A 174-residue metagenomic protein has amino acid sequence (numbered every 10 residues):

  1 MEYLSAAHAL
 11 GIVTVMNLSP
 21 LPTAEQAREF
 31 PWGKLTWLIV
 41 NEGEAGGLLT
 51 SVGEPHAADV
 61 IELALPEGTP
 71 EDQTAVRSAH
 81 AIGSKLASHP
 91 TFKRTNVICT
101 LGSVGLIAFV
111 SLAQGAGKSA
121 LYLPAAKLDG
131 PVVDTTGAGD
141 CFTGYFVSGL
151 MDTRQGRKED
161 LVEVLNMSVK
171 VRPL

Functional and structural regions predicted by a protein language model:
Y3-A9, A87: Surface-exposed amphipathic alpha-helices with a cationic face
A9-V15: Short beta-strand/loop segments at the ligand-binding rim of alpha/beta enzyme cores
G11, K34-T36, R94: Short, well-ordered alpha-helix to beta-strand connector turns
V15-L21: ADP-ribose/adenylate-binding Rossmann-like module
L18, E42, C99: A cross-domain feature marking catalytic cores of carbohydrate-active enzymes and several ubiquitous metabolic/repair
T23-Q26, T50-L174: Conserved phosphate-binding/catalytic region of the ribokinase-like
A27-T50: Structural recognition of alpha->loop->beta junctions
